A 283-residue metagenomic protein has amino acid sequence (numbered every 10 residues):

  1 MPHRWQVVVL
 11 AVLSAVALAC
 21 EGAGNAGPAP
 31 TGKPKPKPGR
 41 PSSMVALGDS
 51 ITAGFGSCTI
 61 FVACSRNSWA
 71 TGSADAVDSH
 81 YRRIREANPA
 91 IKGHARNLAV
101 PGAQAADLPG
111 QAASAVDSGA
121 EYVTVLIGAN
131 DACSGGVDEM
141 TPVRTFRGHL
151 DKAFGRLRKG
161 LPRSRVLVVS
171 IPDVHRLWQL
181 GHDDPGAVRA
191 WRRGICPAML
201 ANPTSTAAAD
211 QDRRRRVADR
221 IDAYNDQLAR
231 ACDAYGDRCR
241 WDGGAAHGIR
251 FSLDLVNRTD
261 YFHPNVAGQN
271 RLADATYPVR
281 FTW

Functional and structural regions predicted by a protein language model:
M1-L13, R220: N-terminal export and membrane-targeting signals
V16-A19: C-terminal motif of bacterial Sec signal peptides marking the signal peptidase cleavage site
G24-A95: Serine-esterase "nucleophile elbow" of acetyl-processing enzymes
P41-V45, I51-C64, S73-A74, A105-D107 (+3 more regions): Extracytoplasmic/periplasmic mature domains of Sec-exported, cell-envelope-associated bacterial proteins
V77-Y81, D107-A115: Alpha-helical scaffolding within the catalytic cores of extracellular/periplasmic polymer-degrading hydrolases
G93-A105: Functional beta-strand-loop-alpha-helix junction segments that form "active/interaction loops" within catalytic
G110-V266, D274-F281: Alpha-helical cap/lid subdomain in secreted, periplasmic, or secretory-pathway luminal O-acyl-processing enzymes
